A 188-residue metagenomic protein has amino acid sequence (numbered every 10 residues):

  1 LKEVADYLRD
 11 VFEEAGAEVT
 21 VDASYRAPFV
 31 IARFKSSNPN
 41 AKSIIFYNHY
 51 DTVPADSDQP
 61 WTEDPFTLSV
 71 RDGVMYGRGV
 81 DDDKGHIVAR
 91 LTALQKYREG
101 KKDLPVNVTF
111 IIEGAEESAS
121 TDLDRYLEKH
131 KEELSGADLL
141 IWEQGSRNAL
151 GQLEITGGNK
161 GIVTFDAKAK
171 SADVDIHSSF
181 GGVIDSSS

Functional and structural regions predicted by a protein language model:
L1-D58: N-terminal helical capping/dimerization or prosegment-like subdomains of hydrolases acting on amide or phosphate bonds
F29-I31, V74, G79-V80, E154: Cysteine-centered functional microenvironments
A41-I112: Active-site metal-coordination/substrate-binding segment of hydrolases, especially metallo-dependent peptidases
D64, T156-K170: Flexible glycine-/small-residue-enriched beta->alpha junction loops that bind anionic phosphate/pyrophosphate groups
Y76-G77, D173-S179: Short small-residue beta-strand/loop micro-motif enriched in glycine and branched aliphatics
D81-G158: Acidic/histidine-rich catalytic neighborhood of metal-dependent amide-processing enzymes
E132-E133, N148, G157, I162 (+1 more regions): Acidic-enriched catalytic cores of C-N bond-cleaving enzymes acting on peptides and small amides
